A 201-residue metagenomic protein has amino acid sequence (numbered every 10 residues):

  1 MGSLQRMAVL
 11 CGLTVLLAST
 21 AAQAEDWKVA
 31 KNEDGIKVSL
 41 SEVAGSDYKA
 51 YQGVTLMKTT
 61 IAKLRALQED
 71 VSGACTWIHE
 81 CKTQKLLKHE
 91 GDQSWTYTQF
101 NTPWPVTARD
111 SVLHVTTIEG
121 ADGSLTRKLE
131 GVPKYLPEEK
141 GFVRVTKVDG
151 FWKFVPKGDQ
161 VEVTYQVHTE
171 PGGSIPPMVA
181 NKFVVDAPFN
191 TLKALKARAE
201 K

Functional and structural regions predicted by a protein language model:
M1-C11: Bacterial N-terminal signal peptides that target proteins for export
T14-V15: Repetitive helical segments and hydrophobic/amphipathic motifs
S19-A21: N-terminal signal peptide c-region/cleavage motif recognized by signal peptidases
Q23-K201: Eukaryotic helix-grip
